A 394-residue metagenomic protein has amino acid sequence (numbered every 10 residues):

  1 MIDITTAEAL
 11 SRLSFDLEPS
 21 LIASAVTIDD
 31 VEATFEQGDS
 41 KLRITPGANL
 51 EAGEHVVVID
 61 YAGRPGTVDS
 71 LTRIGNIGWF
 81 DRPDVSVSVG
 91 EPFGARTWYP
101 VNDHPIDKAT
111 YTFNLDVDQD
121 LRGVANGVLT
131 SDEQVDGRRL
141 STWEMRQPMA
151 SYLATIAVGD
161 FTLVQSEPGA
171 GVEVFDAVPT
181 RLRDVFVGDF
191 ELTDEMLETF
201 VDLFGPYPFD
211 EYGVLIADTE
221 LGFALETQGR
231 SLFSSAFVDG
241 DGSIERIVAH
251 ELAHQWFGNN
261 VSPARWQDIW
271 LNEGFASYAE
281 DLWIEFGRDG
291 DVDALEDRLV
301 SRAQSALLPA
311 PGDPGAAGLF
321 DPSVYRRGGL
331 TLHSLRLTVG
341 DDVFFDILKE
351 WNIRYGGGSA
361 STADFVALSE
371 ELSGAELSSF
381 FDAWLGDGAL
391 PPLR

Functional and structural regions predicted by a protein language model:
M1-I2, G53-V68, Y111-Q119, S141-P148: Short, hydrophobic/aromatic-enriched beta-strand segments in well-ordered soluble domains
M1-S20, Y99-D103, Y111-D118, A363-A367: Surface-exposed beta-strand/loop patches in extracellular or lumenal glycoproteins
I2, V31-A33, T45-N49, W98-D103 (+1 more regions): Beta-strand-rich interaction surfaces with strong enrichment in secreted/lumenal proteins
P19-F80: A surface-exposed beta-strand-loop module
E51, D60-Y111, F161-V164: Glycine/proline-rich low-complexity spacer/linker segments in large multi-domain proteins
V101-A249: Hydrophobic helix-coil surface modules that form long, contiguous segments used for peptide/substrate interaction
R146, A224, Q267-I269, E273-V339 (+4 more regions): Acidic/His/Gly-enriched intrinsically disordered linker/tail segments that often contain short helix/coil "MoRF-like"
R230-A294: Zinc-dependent metallopeptidase catalytic helix centered on the HExxH motif and its immediate flanking segment
